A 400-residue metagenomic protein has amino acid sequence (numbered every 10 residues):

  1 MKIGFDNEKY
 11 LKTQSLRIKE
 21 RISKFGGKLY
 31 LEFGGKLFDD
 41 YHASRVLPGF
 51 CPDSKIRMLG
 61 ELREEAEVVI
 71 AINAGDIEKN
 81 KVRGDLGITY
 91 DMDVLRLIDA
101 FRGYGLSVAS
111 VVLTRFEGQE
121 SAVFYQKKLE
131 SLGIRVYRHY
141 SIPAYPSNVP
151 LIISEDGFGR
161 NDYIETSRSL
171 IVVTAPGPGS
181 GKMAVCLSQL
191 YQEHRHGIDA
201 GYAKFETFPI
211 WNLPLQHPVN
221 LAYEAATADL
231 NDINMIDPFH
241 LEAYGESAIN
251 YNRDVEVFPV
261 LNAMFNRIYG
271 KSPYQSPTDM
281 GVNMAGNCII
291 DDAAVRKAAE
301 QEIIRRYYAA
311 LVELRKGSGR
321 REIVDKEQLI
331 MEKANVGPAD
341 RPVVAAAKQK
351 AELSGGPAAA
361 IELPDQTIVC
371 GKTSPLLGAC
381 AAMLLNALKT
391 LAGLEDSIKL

Functional and structural regions predicted by a protein language model:
M1-V172, Q189-K350, L363-D365: Flexible phosphate-sensing "switch/lid" loops adjacent to ATP/NTP-binding sites across phosphate-transfer
M92, S188, A382-N386: A general alpha-helical scaffold signature found inside nucleotide-binding enzyme cores
G177-P178: The conserved Walker
K182, E362-A381: Conserved phosphate/anionic-ligand binding catalytic regions in large, soluble enzymes, centered on
V185: Hydrophobic positions on the alpha1 helix immediately C-terminal to the Walker A/P-loop
L353-P357: Short, small/polar residue-rich loop motifs at catalytic or cofactor-binding pockets
L376-A392: A short, polar/charged loop-to-alpha-helix boundary motif
E395-L400: Cysteine/selenocysteine-centered motifs that mediate thiol-based redox chemistry or coordinate metal-sulfur cofactors
